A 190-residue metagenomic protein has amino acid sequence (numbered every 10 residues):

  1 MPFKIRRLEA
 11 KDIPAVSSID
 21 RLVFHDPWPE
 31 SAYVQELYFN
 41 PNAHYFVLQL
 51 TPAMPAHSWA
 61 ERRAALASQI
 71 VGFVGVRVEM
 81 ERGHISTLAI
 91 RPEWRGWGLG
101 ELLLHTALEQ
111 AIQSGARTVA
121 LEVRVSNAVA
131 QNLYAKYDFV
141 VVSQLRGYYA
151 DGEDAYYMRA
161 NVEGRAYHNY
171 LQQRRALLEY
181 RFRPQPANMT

Functional and structural regions predicted by a protein language model:
F3-R95, L104-S114, N161-T190: Acetyl-CoA-dependent GNAT
E30, V34, V125, Y148-Y149: Conserved beta-strand edge residues that scaffold enzyme active sites
Y38-N42, A130, E153-D154: Short Asp/Glu-rich motifs
T87, R91-H105, Q113-S114, T118 (+2 more regions): Conserved glycine-rich acetyl-CoA-binding loop
E101, R146, Y156, N161-E163: Acyl-donor (CoA/ACP) binding surface of acyl/acetyltransferases
A120-E122, A135, V140-Y156: Conserved catalytic-core motifs of GNAT/GCN5-like acyltransferases
